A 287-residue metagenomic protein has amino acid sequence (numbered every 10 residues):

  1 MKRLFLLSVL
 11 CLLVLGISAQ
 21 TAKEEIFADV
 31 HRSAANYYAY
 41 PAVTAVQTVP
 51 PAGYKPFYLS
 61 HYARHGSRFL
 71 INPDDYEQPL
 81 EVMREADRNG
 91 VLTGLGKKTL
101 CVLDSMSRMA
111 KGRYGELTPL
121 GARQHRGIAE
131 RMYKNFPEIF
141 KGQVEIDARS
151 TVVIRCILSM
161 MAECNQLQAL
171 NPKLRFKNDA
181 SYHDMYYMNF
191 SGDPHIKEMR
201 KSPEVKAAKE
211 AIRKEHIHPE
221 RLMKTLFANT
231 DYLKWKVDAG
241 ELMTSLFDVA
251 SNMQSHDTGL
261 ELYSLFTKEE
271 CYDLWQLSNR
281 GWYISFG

Functional and structural regions predicted by a protein language model:
M1-K23: Bacterial Sec-dependent N-terminal signal peptides
Q20-A122, R126-E145, V153-G287: Signature for phosphate-centric chemistry
